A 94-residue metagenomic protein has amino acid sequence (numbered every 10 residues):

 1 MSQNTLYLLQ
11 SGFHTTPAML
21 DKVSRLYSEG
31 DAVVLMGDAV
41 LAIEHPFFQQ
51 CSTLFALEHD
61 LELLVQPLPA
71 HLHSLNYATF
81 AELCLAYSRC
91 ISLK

Functional and structural regions predicted by a protein language model:
N4-L20, A32: Short, glycine-rich nucleotide/cofactor-binding loops
Y7, L35, I91-L93: Redox-cofactor binding/interface segments in oxidoreductases and associated redox assembly factors
G12-T15, G37-L41: Short beta->alpha connector loops
P17-A18, L63-P69: Short, charged, surface-exposed secondary-structure boundary motifs
S24-E29, H45-S52: Short, conserved loop/helix-junction motifs that constitute active-site signature segments in enzyme catalytic cores
V33-D38, T53-D60: Short internal beta-strands
V40-E44, E62-V65: Short, charged/polar "capping" segments at the starts of alpha-helices and the immediately preceding loops
Q66-K94: C-terminal structural segments of small proteins and small subunits
